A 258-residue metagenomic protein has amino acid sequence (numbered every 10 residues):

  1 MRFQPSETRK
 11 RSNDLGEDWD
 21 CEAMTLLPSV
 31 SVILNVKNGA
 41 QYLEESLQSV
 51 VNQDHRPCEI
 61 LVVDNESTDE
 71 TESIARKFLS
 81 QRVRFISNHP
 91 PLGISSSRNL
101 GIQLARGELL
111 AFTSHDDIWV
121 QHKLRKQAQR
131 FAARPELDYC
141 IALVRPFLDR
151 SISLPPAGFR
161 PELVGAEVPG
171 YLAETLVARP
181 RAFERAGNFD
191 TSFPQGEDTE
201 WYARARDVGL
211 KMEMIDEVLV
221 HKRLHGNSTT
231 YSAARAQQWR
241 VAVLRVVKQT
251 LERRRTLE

Functional and structural regions predicted by a protein language model:
R2-S49: N-proximal low-complexity "stem/linker" segments adjacent to membrane-targeting elements
Q48-P57: Short, acidic, metal-binding catalytic loop of nucleotide-sugar glycosyltransferases
D64-S73, P90, S114: A conserved acidic beta->alpha catalytic loop
N88-A105: Glycine-rich, basic loop-to-helix element that forms the pyrophosphate-binding segment of sugar-nucleotide handling
L110: Short aromatic/hydrophobic "clamp" motif used to bind/position activated sugar donors
H122-L154: Conserved donor NDP-sugar-binding/catalytic core segment of glycosyltransferases
G165, L210, V218, K222-H225 (+1 more regions): Catalytic core of nucleotide-sugar-dependent glycosyltransferases
N188, P194-W201: Acidic donor-binding loop at a coil-to-helix junction in glycosyltransferase catalytic cores that engages
